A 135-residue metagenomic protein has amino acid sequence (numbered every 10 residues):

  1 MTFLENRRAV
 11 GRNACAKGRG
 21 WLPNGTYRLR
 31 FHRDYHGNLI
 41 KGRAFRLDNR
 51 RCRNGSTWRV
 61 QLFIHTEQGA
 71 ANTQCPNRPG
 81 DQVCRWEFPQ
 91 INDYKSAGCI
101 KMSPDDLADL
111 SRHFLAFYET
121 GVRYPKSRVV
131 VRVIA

Functional and structural regions predicted by a protein language model:
M1-A97, A108-Y118, P125-V129, I134-A135: Cell wall/extracellular polymer interaction/catalysis modules
M102: A conserved hydrophobic position in a structured secondary element of the catalytic/binding core that shapes
